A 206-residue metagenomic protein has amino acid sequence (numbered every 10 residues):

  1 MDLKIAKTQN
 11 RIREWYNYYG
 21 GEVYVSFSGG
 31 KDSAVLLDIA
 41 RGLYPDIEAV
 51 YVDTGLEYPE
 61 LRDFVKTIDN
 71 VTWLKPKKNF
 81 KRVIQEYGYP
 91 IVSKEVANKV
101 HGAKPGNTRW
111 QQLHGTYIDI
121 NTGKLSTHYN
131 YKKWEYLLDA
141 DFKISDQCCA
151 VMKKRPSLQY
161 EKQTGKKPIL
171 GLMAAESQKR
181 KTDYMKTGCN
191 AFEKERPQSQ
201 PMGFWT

Functional and structural regions predicted by a protein language model:
M1-F204: ATP-dependent adenylation/nucleotidyltransferase module used to activate substrates
